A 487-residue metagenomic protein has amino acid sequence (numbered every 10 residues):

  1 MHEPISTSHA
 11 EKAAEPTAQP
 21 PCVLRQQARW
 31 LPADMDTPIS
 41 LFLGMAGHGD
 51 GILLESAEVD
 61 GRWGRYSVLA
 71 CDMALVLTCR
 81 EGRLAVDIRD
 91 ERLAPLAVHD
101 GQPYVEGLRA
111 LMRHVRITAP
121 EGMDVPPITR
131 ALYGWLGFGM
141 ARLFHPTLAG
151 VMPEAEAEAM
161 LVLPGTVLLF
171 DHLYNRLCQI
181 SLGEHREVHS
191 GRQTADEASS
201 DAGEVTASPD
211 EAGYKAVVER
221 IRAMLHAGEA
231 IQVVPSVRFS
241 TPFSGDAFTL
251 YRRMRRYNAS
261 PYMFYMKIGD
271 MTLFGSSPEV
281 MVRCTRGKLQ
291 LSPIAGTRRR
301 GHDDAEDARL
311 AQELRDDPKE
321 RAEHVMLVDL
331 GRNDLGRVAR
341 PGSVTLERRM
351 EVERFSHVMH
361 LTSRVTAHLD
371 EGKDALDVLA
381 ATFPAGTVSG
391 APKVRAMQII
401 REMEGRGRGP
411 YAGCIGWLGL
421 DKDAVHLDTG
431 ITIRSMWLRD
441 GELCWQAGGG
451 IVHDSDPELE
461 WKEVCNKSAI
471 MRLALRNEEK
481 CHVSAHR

Functional and structural regions predicted by a protein language model:
H2-R487: Extended alpha-helical targeting/anchoring segments, especially N-terminal organellar/secretory targeting helices
